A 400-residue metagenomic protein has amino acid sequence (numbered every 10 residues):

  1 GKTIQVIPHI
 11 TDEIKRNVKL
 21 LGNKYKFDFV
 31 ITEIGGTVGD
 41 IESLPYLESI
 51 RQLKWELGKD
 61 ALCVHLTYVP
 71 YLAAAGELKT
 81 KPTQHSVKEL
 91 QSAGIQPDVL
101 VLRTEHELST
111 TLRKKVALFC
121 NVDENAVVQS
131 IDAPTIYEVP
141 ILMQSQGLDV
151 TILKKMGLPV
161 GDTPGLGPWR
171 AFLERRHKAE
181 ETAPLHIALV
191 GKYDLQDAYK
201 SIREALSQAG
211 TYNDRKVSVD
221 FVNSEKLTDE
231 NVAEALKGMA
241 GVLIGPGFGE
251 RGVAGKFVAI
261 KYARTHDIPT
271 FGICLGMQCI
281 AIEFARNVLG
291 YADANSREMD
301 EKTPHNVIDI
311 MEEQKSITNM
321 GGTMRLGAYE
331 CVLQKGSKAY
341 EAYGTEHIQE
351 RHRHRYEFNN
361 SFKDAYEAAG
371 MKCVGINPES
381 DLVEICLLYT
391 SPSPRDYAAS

Functional and structural regions predicted by a protein language model:
G1, M320-M324, E346-Q349: Conserved N-terminal/central alpha/beta ligand/cofactor-binding core
G1-R215, E225-G241, F248-G249, K256 (+1 more regions): Flexible phosphate-sensing "switch/lid" loops adjacent to ATP/NTP-binding sites across phosphate-transfer
V128, S218-V222, V374: General small-molecule cofactor/ligand-binding pocket signal
R176-E180, G321-T323, I385-L387: Replace "in large, NTP-powered and nucleic-acid-processing enzymes" with "in large, NTP-powered factors and other
A235-E330, G336-K338, S400: Cysteine-nucleophile active-site neighborhood
K335-L388: Catalytic beta-strand/loop cores that center a nucleophilic Ser/Cys/Thr and support acyl-enzyme chemistry
Y389-P394: Conserved small/polar residues in nucleotide/adenosyl-binding loops
